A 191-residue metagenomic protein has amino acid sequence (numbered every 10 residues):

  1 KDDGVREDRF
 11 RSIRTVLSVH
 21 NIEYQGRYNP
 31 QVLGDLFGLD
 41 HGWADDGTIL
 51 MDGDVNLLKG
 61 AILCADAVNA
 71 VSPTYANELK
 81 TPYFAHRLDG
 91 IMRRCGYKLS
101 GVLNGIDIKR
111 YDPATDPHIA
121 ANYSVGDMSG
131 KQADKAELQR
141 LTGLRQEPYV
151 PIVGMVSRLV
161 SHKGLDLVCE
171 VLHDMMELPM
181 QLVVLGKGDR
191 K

Functional and structural regions predicted by a protein language model:
K1-K191: Catalytic cores of nucleotide-sugar-dependent glycosyltransferases that transfer UDP/GDP/TDP-activated
